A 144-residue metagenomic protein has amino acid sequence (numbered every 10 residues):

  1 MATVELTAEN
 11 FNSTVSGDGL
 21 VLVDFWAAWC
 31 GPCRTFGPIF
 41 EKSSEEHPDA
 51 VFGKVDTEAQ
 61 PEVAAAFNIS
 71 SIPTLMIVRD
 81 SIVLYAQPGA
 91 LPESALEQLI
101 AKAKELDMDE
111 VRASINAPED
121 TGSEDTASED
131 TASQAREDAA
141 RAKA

Functional and structural regions predicted by a protein language model:
A2, W26, V51-G53: Conserved Rossmann-like nucleotide-binding pocket used by diverse enzymes that bind dinucleotide cofactors
T3-V21, P61: A short beta-strand-turn-helix
D18-L22, T35-V55, P61: Conserved helix-turn-beta segment immediately C-terminal to the redox Cys motif in thioredoxin-like folds
G19, W26-W29, S71: Short pre-active-site segment immediately N-terminal to redox-active cysteine/selenocysteine motifs in thiol-based
V21, P61, F67-M76, L91: Structural micro-motif
C30-C33, L75: The canonical Cys-X-X-Cys-His
M76-E110: Non-catalytic, surface beta->alpha helical segment in thiol-disulfide oxidoreductase systems
A113-A144: Intrinsically disordered, low-complexity charged/polar segments
